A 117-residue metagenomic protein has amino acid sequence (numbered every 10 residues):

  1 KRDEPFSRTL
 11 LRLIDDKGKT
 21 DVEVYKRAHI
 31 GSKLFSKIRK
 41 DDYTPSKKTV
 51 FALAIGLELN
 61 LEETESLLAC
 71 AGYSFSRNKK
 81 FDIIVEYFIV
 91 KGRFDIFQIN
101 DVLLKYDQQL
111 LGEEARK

Functional and structural regions predicted by a protein language model:
K1-D21, F97, V102-R116: A short, Lys/Arg-rich alpha-helix, primarily the initiator
I14, Y25, A54: The alpha-helix within a helix-turn-helix
E23, K33-L34, E63: Residues in the helix-turn-helix
H29-P45, A69-G72: Recognition helix of helix-turn-helix/homeodomain-like DNA-binding domains that insert into the DNA major groove
D42-I55: Short, basic-rich loop-to-helix N-cap that marks the start of a DNA-contacting helix
L59-S74: Short C-terminal boundary/hinge segments that cap the last helix of small helical domains
A71-K117: Helix-turn-helix/homeodomain-like alpha-helical modules used for DNA recognition and transcription-factor dimerization
